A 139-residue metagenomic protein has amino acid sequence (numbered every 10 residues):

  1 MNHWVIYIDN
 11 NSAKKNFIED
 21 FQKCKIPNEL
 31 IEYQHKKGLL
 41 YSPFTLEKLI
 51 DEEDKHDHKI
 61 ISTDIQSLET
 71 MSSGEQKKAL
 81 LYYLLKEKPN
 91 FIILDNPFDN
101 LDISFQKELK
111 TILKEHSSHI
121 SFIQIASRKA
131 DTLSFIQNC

Functional and structural regions predicted by a protein language model:
M1-H3, Y7-N90, N96, I103-K107 (+1 more regions): ABC-family P-loop ATPase nucleotide-binding domains
K86, S117, S134: Short conserved AdoMet
F91, I112-K114, Q137-N138: Alpha-helix boundary/interfacial micro-motifs
L94-D95, I125-S127, N138: Short His-Asn-centered micro-motif
N100, K129-T132: Basic (Lys/Arg-enriched) interaction patch that binds polyanionic ligands
S104-F105, I112-K129: Conserved catalytic loops of ABC-family nucleotide-binding domains
D131-C139: Conserved catalytic segment of ABC-fold P-loop ATPases
